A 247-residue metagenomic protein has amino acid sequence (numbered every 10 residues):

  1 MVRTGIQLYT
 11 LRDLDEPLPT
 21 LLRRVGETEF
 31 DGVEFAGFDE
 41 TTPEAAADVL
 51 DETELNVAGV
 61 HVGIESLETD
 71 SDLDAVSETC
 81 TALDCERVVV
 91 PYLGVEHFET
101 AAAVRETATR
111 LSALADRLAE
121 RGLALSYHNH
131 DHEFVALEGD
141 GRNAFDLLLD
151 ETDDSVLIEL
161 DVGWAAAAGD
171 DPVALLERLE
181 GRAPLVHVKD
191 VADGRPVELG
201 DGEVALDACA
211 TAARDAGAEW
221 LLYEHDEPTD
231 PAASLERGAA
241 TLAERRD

Functional and structural regions predicted by a protein language model:
M1-G5, T10-G26, T79-C85, H97-E99 (+5 more regions): Histidine-acidic metal/acid-base catalytic patches
M1-T81, R246-D247: N-terminal pre-domain/capping segments
Y9, F38, E65, L93 (+3 more regions): Flexible loop residues that form catalytic and substrate-binding hotspots at small-molecule/glycan-binding clefts
A45-T53, R110-R117, L147, A205-A212: Catalytic-core regions built around general acid/base machinery
V57-G59, V90, Y127, L160 (+1 more regions): Hydrophobic residues in well-ordered beta-strands that form the structural core
V60-H61, Y92, V186: Outer-membrane beta-barrel proteins
E65-L157: Active-site acidic/histidine proton-transfer and metal-coordination neighborhood in alpha/beta enzyme cores
